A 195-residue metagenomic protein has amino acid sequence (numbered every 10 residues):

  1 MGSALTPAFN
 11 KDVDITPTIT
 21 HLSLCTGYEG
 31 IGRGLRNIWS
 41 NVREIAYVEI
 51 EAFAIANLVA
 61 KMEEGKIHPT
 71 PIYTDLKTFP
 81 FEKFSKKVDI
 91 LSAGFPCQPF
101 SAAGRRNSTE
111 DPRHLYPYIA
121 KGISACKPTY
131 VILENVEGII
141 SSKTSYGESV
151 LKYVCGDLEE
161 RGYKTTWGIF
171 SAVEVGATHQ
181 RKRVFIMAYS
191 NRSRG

Functional and structural regions predicted by a protein language model:
G2-T16: A short, basic/flexible loop-to-alpha-helix module at the beginning of a structural domain
D14-I19, K86: Short helix-loop-beta connector
T18-H21, R181-R183: Extracellular structured ligand-interaction cores
I19-K77: SAM cofactor-binding core of SAM-dependent methyltransferases, primarily the Rossmann-like beta-alpha-beta module
L24-G27, A93-C97: Glycine-rich His-Gly loop
I45, T70, V88-D89, T129: Conserved acidic residues
T74, L91-A93, L133: Redox-cofactor binding/interface segments in oxidoreductases and associated redox assembly factors
F79-V88, Q98-G195: Class I S-adenosyl-L-methionine
